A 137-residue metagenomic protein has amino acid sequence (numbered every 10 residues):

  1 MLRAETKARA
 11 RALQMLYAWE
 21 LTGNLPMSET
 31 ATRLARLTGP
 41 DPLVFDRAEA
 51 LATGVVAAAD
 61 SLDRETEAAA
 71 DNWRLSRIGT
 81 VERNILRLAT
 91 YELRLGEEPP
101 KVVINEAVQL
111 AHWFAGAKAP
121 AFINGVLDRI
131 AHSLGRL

Functional and structural regions predicted by a protein language model:
M1-L137: N-terminal interaction/assembly modules
